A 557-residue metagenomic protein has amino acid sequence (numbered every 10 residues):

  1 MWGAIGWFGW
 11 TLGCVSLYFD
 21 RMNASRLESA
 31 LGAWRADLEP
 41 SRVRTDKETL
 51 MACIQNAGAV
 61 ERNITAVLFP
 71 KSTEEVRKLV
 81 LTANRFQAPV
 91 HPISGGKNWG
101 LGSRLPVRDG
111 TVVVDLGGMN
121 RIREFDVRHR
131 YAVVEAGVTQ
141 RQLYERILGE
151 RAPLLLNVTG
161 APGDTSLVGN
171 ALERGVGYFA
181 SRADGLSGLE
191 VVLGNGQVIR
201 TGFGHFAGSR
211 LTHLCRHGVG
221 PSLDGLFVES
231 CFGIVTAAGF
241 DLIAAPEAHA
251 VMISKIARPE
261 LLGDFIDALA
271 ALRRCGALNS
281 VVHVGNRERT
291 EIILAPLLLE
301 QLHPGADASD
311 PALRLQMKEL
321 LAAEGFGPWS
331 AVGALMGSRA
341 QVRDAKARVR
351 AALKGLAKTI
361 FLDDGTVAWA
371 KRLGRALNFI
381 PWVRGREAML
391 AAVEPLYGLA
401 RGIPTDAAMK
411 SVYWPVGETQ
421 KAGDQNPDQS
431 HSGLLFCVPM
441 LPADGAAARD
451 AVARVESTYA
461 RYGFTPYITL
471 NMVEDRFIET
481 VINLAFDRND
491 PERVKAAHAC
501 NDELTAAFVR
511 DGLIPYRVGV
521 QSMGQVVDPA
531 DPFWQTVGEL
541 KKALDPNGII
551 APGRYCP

Functional and structural regions predicted by a protein language model:
W2, W7-W10: Tryptophan (W) side chains
Y18-L81, K97-R130, T165-L172, P415-L435 (+1 more regions): N-terminal flexible segment immediately upstream of the FAD-binding catalytic core in FAD-dependent oxidoreductases
A30, T82-A83, A268-L269, V342-A357 (+2 more regions): Short amphipathic alpha-helices in soluble, non-transmembrane regions that often serve as interface/regulatory elements
A57-A66, A88-P89, I93-G95, G100-T111 (+4 more regions): Conserved glycine-rich FAD pyrophosphate-binding loop
E75-K78, Q142, P259-I266, R339-R348 (+2 more regions): Short, conserved charged micro-motifs
I122-F125, A136, R141-C275: FAD-binding subdomain of flavoenzyme oxidoreductases
L223, G239, A250-L261, F265-T405: C-terminal cap/substrate-recognition region of VAO/PCMH-type FAD-linked oxidoreductases
